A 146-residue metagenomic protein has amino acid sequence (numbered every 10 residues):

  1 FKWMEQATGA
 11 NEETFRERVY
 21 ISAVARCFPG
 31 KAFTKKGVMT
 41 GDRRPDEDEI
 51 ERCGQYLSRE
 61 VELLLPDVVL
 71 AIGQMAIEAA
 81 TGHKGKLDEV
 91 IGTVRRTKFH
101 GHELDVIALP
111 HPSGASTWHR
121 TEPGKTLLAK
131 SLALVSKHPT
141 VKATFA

Functional and structural regions predicted by a protein language model:
F1-A146: A polyanion-binding, active-site-adjacent surface
